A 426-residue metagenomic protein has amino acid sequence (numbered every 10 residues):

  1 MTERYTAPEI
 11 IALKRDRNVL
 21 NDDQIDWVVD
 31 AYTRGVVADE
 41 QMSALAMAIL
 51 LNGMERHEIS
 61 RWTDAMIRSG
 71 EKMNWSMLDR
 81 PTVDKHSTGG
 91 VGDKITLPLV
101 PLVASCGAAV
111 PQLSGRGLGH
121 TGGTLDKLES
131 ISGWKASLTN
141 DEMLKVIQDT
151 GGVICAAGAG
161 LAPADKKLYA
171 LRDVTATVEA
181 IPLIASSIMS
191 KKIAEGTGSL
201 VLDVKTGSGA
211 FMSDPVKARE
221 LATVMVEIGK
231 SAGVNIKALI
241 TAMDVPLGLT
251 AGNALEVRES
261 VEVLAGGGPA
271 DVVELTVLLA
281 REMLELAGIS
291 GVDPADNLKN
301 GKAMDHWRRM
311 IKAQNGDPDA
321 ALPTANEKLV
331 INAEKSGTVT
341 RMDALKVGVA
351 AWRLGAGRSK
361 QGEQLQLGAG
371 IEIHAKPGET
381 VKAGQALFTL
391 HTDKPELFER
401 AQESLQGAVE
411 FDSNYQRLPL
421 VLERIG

Functional and structural regions predicted by a protein language model:
M1-G92, S105, S130, R309-A313 (+2 more regions): Acidic, glycine/proline-rich low-complexity segments that act as flexible tails and inter-domain linkers
Y5, E9, K14, V19-D22 (+4 more regions): Well-ordered secondary-structure scaffolds
L51-N52, L97-P111, K191-G196, S231-A232 (+1 more regions): Alpha-helix C-terminal capping segments
P81-A104, A108-H120: Glycine/serine-rich anion-binding loops at beta->alpha junctions that coordinate negatively charged ligand groups
T96, S114, T121-D126, A157-G158 (+4 more regions): Short acidic, glycine/serine/threonine-rich loops at helix termini
L113, I147, C155-G158, D203-G207 (+1 more regions): Short beta-strand segments
K127-V153, T223-G229, G233: A glycine-rich helix N-cap at a beta->alpha junction
Q148-T197: Phosphate/diphosphate-binding glycine-rich loops and adjacent basic-rich segments that engage nucleotide
